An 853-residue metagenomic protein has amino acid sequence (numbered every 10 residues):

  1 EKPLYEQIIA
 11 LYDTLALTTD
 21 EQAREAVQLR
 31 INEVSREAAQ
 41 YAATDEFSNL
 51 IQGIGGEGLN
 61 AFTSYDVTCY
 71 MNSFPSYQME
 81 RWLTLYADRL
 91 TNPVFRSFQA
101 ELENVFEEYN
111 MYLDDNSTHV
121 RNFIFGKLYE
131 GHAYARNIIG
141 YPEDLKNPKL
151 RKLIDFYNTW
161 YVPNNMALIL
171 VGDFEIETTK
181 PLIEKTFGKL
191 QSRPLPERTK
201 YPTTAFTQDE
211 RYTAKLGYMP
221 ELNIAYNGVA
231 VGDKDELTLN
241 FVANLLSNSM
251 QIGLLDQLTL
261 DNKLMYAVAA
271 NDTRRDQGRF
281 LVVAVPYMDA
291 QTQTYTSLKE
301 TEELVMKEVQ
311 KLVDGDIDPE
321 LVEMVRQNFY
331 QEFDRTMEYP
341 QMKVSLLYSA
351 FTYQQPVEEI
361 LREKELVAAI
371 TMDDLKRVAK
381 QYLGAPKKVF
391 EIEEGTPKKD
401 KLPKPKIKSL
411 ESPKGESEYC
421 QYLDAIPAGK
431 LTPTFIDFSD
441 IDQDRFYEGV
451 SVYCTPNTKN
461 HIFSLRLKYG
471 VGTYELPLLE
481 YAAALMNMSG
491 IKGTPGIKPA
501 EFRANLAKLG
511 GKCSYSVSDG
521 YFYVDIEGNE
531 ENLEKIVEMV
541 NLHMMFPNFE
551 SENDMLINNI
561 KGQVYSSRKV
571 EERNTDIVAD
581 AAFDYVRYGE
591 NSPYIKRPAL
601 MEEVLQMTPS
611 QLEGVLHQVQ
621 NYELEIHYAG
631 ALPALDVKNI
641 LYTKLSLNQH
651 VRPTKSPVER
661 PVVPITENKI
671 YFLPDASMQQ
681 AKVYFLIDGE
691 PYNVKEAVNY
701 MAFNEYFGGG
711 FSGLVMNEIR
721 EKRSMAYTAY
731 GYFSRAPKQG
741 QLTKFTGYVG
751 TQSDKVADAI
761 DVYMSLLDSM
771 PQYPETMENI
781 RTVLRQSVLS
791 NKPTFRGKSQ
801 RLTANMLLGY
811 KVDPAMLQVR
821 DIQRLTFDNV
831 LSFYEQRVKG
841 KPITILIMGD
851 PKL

Functional and structural regions predicted by a protein language model:
E1-D88, H119-E143, N165-V171, P220-A230 (+12 more regions): M16 family metallopeptidases and their MPP-like homologs
E37-E46, Q52-G53, F95-S97, P148-L150 (+4 more regions): Peptidyl-prolyl cis-trans isomerase
F106-L113: Carboxylate/His-rich catalytic cores and anion/metal-binding grooves
E175-A214, E221, Q251, D256 (+6 more regions): Proteolytic maturation boundary segments
N240, E480-A484, M701: Proteins synthesized as precursors that undergo proteolytic processing into mature forms
